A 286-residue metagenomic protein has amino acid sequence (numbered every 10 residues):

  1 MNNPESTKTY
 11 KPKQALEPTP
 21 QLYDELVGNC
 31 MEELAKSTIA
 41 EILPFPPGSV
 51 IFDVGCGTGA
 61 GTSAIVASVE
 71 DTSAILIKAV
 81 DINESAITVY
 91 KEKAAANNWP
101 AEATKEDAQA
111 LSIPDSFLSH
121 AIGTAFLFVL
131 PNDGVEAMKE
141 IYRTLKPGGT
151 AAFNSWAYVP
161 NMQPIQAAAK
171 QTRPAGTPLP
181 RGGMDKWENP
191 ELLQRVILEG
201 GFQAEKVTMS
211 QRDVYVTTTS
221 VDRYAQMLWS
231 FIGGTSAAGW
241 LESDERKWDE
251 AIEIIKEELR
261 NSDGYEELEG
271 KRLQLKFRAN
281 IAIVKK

Functional and structural regions predicted by a protein language model:
N2-F52, A60-S68, A86-V89, K93: Conserved class I S-adenosyl-L-methionine
L43-F45, V69-E70, L130, L145 (+1 more regions): A generic alpha-to-beta junction signature in SAM-dependent methyltransferases
V50-L111, E136: Class I SAM-dependent methyltransferase SAM/SAH-binding core
Q109-A121: A short acidic, Gly/Pro-enriched loop at the edge of an enzyme's catalytic core that lines a small-molecule cofactor
S119-G134: A short SAM/SAH-binding and catalytic strip from SAM-dependent methyltransferases
V135, Y142, K146-V221, R278: Conserved catalytic/acceptor-binding region of the Class I
W187-L192, V196-E199, Q203-K286: Conserved Class I S-adenosyl-L-methionine
